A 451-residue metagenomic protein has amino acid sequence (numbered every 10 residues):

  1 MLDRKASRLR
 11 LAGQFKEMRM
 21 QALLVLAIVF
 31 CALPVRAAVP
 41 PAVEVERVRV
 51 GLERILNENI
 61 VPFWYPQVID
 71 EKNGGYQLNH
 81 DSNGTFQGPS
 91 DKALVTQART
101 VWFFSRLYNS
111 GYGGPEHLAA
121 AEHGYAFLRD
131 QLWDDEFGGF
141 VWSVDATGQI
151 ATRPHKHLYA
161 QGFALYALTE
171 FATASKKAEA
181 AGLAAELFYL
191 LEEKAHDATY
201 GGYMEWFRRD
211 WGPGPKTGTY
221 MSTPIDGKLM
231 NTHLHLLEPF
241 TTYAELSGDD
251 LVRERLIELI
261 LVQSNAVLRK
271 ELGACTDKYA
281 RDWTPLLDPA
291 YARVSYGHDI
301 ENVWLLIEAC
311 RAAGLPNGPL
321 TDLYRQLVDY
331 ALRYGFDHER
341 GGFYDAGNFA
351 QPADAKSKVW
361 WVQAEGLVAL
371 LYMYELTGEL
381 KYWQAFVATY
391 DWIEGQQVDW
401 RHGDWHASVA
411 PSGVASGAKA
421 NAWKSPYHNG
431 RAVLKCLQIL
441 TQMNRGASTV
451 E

Functional and structural regions predicted by a protein language model:
A6, V29, V35-R36: Residue-level detector of alpha-helical hydrophobic segments embedded in or interacting with membranes
S7-G13: Short, low-complexity intrinsically disordered segments enriched in A/P/G/S/L with frequent Arg, especially at protein
G13-R19: Short, Lys/Arg-enriched N-terminal segments with co-localized hydrophobic residues within the first ~10-30 amino acids
E17, L24, L236-E238: Intrinsic structural disorder/low-complexity segments
R19, L33-P34, Q67: Prokaryotic Sec-type signal peptides and long signal-anchor helices with extended Leu/Ile/Val-rich h-regions
A22-A32: Bacterial N-terminal signal peptides
A37-E451: Glycan-recognition and catalytic cores of secretory/periplasmic carbohydrate-active enzymes
